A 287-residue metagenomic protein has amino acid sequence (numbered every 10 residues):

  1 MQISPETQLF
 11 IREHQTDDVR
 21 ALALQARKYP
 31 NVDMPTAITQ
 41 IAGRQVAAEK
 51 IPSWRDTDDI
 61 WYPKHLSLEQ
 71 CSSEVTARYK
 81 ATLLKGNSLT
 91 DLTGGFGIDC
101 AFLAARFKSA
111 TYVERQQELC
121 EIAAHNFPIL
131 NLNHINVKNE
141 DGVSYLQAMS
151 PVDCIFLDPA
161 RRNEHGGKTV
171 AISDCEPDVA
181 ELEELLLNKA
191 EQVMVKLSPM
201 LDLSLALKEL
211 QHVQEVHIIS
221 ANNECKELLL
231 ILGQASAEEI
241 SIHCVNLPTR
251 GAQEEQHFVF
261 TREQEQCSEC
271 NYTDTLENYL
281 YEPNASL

Functional and structural regions predicted by a protein language model:
M1-H14, F156, R161-L287: Class I S-adenosyl-L-methionine
M1-N87: S-adenosyl-L-methionine
N87, K108, D153, E191 (+1 more regions): Conserved acidic residues
N87-G95: Conserved class I S-adenosyl-L-methionine
F96-K108: Conserved SAM-binding loop of SAM-dependent methyltransferases across substrates and taxa, primarily the Class I
S109-E114: Conserved SAM-binding motif I beta-strand of class I
R115-C154: S-adenosyl-L-methionine
